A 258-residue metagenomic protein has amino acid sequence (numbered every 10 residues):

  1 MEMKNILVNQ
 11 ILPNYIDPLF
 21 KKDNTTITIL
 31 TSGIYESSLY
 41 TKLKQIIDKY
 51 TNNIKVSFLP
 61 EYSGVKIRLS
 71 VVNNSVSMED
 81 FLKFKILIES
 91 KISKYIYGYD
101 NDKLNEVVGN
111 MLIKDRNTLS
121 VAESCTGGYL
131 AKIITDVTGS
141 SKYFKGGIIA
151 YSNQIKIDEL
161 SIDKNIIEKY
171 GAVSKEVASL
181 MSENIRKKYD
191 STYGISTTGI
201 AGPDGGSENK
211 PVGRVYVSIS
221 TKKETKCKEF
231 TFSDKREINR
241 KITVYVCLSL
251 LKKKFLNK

Functional and structural regions predicted by a protein language model:
M1-S63, R68, V76-F81: Accessory alpha-helical/coil subdomains and C-terminal extensions that flank or cap enzyme catalytic cores
I67-V72, E229: Short, well-ordered beta-strand elements
V76-K258: Short alpha-helical segments enriched in small residues
